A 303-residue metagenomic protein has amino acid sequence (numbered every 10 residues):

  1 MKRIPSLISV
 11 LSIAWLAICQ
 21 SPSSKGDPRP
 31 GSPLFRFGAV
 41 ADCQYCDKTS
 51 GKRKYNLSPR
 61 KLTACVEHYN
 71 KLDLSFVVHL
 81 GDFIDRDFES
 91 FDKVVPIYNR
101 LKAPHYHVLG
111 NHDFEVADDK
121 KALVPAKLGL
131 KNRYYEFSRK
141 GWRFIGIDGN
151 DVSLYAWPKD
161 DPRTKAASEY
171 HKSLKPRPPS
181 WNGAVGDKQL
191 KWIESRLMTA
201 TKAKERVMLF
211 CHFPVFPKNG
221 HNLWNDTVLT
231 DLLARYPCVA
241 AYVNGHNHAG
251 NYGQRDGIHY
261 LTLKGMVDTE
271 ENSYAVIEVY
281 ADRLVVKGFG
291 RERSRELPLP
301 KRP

Functional and structural regions predicted by a protein language model:
M1-I8: Bacterial N-terminal signal peptides that target proteins for export
I8-A17: Bacterial N-terminal signal peptides
C19-D92, K188: N-terminal active-site segment of His-dependent metallophosphoesterases
R29, E89-A203, V228-C238, Y252-K287 (+1 more regions): Extended active-site neighborhood of metal-dependent phosphoesterases/phosphodiesterases
A39-A41, V77-D82, H105-N111, I147 (+3 more regions): Active-site neighborhood of phospho(di)ester-bond hydrolases with catalytic His/Asp-centered motifs
C43-C46, F83-R86, N111-V116, N150-S153 (+4 more regions): Solvent-exposed loop/turn segments at secondary-structure junctions within structured extracellular/periplasmic domains
G51-K52, G81-I84, P178-G183, P217: Second-shell loop/turn segments in exported
L74, K204-E205: Short, high-confidence coil segments that cap the C-terminus of an alpha-helix and link into the following beta-strand
